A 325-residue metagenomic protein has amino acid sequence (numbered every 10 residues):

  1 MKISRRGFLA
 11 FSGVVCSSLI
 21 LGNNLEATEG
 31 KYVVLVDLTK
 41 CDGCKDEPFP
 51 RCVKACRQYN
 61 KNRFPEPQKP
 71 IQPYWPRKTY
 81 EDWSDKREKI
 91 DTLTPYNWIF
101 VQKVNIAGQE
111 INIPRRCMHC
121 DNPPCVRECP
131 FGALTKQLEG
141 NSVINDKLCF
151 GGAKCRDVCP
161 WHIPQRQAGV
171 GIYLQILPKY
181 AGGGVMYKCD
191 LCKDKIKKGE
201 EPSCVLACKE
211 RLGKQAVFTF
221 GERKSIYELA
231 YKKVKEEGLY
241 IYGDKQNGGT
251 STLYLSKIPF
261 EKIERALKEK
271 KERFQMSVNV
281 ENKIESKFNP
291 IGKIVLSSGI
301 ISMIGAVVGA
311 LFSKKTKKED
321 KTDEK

Functional and structural regions predicted by a protein language model:
M1-K325: Non-ligating segments of multi-cofactor redox enzymes
